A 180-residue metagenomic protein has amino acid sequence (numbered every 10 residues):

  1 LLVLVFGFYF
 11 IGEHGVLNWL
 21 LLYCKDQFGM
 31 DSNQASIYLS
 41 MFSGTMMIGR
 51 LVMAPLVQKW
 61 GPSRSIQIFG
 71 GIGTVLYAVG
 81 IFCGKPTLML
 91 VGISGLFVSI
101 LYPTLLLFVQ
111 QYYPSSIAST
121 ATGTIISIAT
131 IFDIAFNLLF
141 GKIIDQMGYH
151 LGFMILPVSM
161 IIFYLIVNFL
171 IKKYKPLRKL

Functional and structural regions predicted by a protein language model:
L1-S40, M47: Extracytoplasmic gate region of multi-pass secondary transporters
S43-G44, I48, T130-F132: Short hydrophobic/small-residue motifs within alpha-helical transmembrane segments of multi-pass transporter-like
G49-G61, I144-D145: Helix-to-loop junctions at the C-terminal end of transmembrane segments in multipass secondary transporters
R64-A78: Structural signature of the two symmetry-related core transmembrane helices
T87-I100: Hydrophobic core of transmembrane alpha-helices in multi-pass small-molecule transporters, especially MFS/SLC-type
I100-Y113: Intracellular juxtamembrane helix-capping segments at the cytosolic ends of symmetry-related transmembrane helices
Y112-Y149: A late C-terminal transmembrane helix in Major Facilitator Superfamily
P157-L180: Multi-pass alpha-helical transporter architecture, strongest for 12-TM Major Facilitator/SLC carriers used
